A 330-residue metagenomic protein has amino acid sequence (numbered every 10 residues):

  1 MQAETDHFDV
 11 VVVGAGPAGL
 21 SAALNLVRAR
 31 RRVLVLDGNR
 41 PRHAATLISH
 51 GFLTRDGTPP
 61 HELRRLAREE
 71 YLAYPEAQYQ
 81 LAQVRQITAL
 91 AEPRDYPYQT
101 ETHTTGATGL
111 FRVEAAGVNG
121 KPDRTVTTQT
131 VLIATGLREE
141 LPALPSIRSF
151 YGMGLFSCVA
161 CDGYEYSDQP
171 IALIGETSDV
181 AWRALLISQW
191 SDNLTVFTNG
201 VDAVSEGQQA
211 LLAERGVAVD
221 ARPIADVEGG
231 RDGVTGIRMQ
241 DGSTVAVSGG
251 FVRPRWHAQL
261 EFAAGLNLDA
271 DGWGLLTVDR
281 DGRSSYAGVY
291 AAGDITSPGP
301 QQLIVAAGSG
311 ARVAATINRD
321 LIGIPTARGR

Functional and structural regions predicted by a protein language model:
M1-F8, Q80-D168, L276-R280, S284 (+1 more regions): FAD-binding core/adjacent interface of flavoenzyme oxidoreductases
A3, F8-L66, D179-D202: Beta1-alpha1 glycine-rich phosphate/pyrophosphate-binding loop at the start of Rossmann-like nucleotide-binding domains
G16-P17, E139, S178-D179, T296-S297: Residue-level detector of alpha-helix initiation sites
A23-L24, A181-L185, A292-R330: A conserved FAD-binding loop/helix module that cradles the flavin
R65-T128, S191-T277, R319-R330: A Rossmann-like FAD-binding core segment of flavoenzymes
A143, S149-E165, P254-P300, R312 (+1 more regions): FAD-site-proximal beta/loop scaffold in flavoenzymes
M153-C161, L173-R183, S205: Active-site glycine-rich loop that binds ribose-phosphate moieties when present
